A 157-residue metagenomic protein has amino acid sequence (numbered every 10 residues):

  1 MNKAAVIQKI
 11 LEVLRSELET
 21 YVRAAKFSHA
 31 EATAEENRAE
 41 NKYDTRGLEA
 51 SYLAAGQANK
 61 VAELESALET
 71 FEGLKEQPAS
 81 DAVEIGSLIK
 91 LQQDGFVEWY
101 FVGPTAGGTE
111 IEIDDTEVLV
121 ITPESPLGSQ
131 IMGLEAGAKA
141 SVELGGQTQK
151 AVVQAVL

Functional and structural regions predicted by a protein language model:
M1-S80: N-terminal intrinsically disordered, low-complexity, charge/repeat-rich segments that act as generic
E40, G47, S51-A54, V83 (+4 more regions): Alpha-helix boundary/capping detector
S80-E143, A151: Non-DNA-binding regulatory cores of transcription-related proteins, predominantly C-terminal effector-binding
A151-L157: Short, compositionally biased
